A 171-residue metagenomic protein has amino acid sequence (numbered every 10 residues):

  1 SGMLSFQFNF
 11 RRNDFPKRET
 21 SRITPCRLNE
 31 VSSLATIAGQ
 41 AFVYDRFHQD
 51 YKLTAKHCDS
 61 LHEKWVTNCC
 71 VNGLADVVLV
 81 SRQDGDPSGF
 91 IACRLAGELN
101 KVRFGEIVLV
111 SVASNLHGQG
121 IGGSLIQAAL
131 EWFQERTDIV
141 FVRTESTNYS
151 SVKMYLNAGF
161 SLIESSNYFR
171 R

Functional and structural regions predicted by a protein language model:
S1-E30, S166-R171: Acyl-donor-binding surface of acyltransferase catalytic domains
L4, K101-S114: Conserved acetyl-CoA binding element of GNAT-fold acetyltransferases
R22-D45: A short beta-loop-alpha structural element at the N-terminal edge of CoA-dependent acyl/N-acetyltransferase catalytic
A55-V78: Active-site rim helix/loop that mediates acceptor-substrate recognition in acyltransferases
L74-L95: Conserved beta-hairpin
L109-V112, G118-E131, V152-N157: Conserved acetyl-CoA-binding loop-helix of GNAT-fold acetyltransferases
S114-H117, V142-V152, Y168-R171: Conserved beta-strand-loop-alpha-helix junction that forms the acyl-donor binding cleft
F133-T144: Conserved GNAT acetyl-CoA-binding A-motif
